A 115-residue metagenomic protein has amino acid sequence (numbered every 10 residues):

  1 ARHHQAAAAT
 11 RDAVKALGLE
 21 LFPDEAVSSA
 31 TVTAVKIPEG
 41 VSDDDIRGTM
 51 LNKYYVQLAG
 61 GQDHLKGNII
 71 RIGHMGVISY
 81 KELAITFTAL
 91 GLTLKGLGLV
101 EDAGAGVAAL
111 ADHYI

Functional and structural regions predicted by a protein language model:
A1-A8: Structural signature of PLP-dependent enzymes
H4, E20-K53: Conserved PLP-binding catalytic core of the aspartate aminotransferase-like
G18-F22, V56-G61: A short linear hydrophobic-aromatic micro-motif
E25-V27, D63-K66: A short beta-turn/loop motif at secondary-structure boundaries
M50-L58, G91-L94: A common structural junction motif
H64, N68-I115: PLP-dependent enzyme catalytic core of the Aspartate aminotransferase-like
